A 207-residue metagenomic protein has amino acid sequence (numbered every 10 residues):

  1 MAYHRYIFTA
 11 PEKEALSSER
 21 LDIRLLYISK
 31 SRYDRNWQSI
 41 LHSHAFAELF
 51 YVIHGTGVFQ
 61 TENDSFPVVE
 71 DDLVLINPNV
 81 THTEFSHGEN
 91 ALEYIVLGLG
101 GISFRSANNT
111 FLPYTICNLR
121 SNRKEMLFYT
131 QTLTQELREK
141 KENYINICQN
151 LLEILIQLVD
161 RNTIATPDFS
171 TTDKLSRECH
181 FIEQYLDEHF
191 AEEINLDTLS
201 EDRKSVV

Functional and structural regions predicted by a protein language model:
M1-P67, G88, P113-C117: Generic protein-terminus/edge-of-domain signal
N63-P78: Short acidic-glycine-tyrosine-enriched beta hairpin
S65, N79-S103: Ligand-binding loop in jelly-roll beta-barrel domains
G101-R120, F128: Double-stranded beta-helix
F111-R123, L137-C148, Q157-D202: Short, Lys/Arg-enriched, Trp-marked, Pro/Gly-tolerant hinge/linker segments that flank
K204-V207: Conserved small/polar residues in nucleotide/adenosyl-binding loops
